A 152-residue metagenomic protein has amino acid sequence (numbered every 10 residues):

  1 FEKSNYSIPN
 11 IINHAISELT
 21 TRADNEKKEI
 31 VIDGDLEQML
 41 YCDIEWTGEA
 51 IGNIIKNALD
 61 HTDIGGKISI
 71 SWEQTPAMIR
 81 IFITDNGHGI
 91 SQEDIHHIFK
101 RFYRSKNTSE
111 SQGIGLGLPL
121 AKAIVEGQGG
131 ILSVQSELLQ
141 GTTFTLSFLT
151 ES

Functional and structural regions predicted by a protein language model:
F1-K3, M39-C42: Conserved micro-motifs of the catalytic ATP-binding
E2-T20: A conserved beta-strand-to-alpha-helix junction within the catalytic ATP-binding
R22-I32: Short conserved segments within the C-terminal catalytic ATPase subdomain
G65-A77: Short beta-strand/loop element within the Bergerat-fold HATPase_c
D85: Acidic ATP/Mg2+-coordinating residue in the GHKL
I90-F102: Short conserved segment of the HATPase_c
G129-G130: Conserved glycine-rich
